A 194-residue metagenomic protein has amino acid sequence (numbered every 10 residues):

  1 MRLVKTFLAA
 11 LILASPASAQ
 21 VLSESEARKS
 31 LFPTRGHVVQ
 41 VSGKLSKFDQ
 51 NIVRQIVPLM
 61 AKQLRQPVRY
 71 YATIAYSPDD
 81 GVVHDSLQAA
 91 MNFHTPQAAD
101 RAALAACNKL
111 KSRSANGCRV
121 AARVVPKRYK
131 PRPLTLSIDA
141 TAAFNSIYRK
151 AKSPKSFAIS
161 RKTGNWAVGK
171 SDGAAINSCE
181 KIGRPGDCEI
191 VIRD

Functional and structural regions predicted by a protein language model:
R2-A9: Sec-dependent signal peptide recognition, specifically the positively charged N-region followed immediately by
I12: N-terminal basic, Ser/Thr-rich segments that initiate or prime the first beta/alpha elements at protein or domain
S15-A19: Sec/Tat signal peptide C-region and signal peptidase I cleavage site
Q20-D194: Secreted/extracellular ectodomain signature
